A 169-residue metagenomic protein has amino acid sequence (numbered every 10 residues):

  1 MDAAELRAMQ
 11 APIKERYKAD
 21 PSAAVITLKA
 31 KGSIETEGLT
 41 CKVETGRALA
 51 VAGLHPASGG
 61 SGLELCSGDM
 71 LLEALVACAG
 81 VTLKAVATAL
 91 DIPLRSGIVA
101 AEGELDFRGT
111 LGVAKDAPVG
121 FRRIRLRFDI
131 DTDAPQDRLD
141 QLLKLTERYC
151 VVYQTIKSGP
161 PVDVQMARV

Functional and structural regions predicted by a protein language model:
M1-E73, L83-V169: Extended beta-strand/beta-hairpin segments
